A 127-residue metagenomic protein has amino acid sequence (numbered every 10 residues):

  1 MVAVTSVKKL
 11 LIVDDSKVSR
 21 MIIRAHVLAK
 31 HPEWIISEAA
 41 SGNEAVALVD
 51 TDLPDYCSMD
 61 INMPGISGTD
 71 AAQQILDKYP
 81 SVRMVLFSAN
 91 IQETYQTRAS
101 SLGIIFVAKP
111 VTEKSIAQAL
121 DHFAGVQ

Functional and structural regions predicted by a protein language model:
M1-L11, M21, K114-Q127: Non-catalytic signal-transmission and effector/linker regions of two-component phosphorelay proteins
V13-D14, A39, C57: Conserved sequence signature across two-component system core domains
K17-S37: Two-component/phosphorelay signaling modules centered on CheY-like receiver
S41-E44, S67-D70: Acidic catalytic/metal-coordinating carboxylates
D52-S58: Active-site beta3 strand of CheY-like receiver
P64: The feature encodes the CheY-like receiver
D70, I91-V107, Q118: Alpha4 helix (beta4-alpha4-beta5 surface) of REC/receiver domains from two-component response regulators
